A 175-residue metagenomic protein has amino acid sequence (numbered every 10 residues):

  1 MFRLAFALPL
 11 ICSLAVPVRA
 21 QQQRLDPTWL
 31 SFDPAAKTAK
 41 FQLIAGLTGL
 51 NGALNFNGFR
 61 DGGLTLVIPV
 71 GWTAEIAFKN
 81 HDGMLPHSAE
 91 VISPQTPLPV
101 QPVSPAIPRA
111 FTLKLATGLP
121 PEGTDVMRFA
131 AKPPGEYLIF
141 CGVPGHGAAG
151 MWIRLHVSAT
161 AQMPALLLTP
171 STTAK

Functional and structural regions predicted by a protein language model:
M1-A53, M163-K175: Extracytoplasmic entry segments of secretory-pathway proteins
F6, G58-R60, F111: Short, functionally important structural connectors and interaction interfaces within domains
C12, F32-A36, G58-R60, I68 (+3 more regions): A generic structural signal for short, solvent-exposed coil/turn residues that cap or connect secondary-structure
Q22-T28, L113-K175: Extracellular/periplasmic metallocenter environments
L30-F32, G62-V91, D125-P133, Y137: Beta-strand cores of secreted/periplasmic/IMS beta-sandwich domains, seen most often in copper-related folds
A39-T73: N-terminal edge beta-strand
A45-L47, W72, K79-D82, V91-Q95 (+3 more regions): A mature extracytoplasmic/lumenal domain signature
L54, H81-P121, G147-R154: Histidine- and aromatic-enriched segments that form or immediately flank copper-ligand environments
